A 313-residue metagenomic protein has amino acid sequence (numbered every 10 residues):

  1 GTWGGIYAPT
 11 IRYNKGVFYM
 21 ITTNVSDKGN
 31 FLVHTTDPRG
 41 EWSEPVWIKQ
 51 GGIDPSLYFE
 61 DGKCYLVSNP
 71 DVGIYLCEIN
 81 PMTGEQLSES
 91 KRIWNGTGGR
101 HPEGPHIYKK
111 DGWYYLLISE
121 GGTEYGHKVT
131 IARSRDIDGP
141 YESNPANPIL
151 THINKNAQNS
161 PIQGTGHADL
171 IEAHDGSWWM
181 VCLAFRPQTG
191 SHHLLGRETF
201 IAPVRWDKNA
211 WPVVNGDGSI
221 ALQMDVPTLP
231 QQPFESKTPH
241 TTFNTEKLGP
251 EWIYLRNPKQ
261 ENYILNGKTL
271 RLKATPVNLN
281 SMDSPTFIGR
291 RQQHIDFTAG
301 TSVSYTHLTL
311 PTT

Functional and structural regions predicted by a protein language model:
G1-R12, R39-F59, P81-K109, P140-D169 (+2 more regions): Surface loop/turn signatures of beta-propeller and other carbohydrate-active proteins
T2, I6-V25, E44-I48, S56-P70 (+5 more regions): Hydrophobic core segments of beta-strands in well-ordered, beta-rich domains
K28-F31, G73-C77, Y125-I131, T189-S191 (+1 more regions): Structural motif
T35-T36, I79, S134: Conserved Ser/Thr-centered positions that define the repeating blades of beta-propeller domains
N156-T199, D207: Repeat-solenoid scaffold signature
L248-L272: Extracellular glycan-recognition surfaces and repeat-rich motifs
G289-Y305: A carbohydrate-recognition surface predominantly in extracellular/luminal proteins
Y305-T312: Conserved small/polar residues in nucleotide/adenosyl-binding loops
